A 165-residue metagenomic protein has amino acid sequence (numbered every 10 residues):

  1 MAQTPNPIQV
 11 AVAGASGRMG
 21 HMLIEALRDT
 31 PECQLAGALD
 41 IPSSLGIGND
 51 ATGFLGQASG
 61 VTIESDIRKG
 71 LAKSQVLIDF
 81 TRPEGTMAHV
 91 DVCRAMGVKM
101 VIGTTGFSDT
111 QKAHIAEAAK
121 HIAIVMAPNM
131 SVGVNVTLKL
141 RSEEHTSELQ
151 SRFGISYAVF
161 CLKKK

Functional and structural regions predicted by a protein language model:
A2-A95: N-terminal glycine-/serine-/threonine-rich beta1-alpha1-beta2 phosphate-ribose binding loop of Rossmann-like
Q9-A11, V101, I124-S131: Short glycine-rich or small-residue beta-strand-to-loop segments that form or flank ligand, phosphate, metal/Fe-S
A36, E64, K99-V101, A123-V125 (+1 more regions): Structural detector of well-ordered beta-strand residues that form the stable sheet scaffold of enzyme domains
S44, P83-E84, G106-F107, N129-M130: Short glycine-rich anion-binding loops that position phosphate/pyrophosphate groups of nucleotides and phosphorylated
V90-M96, G103-M126, N135-S142: Rossmann-fold NAD(P)-binding glycine/threonine-rich loop
V132, V136-L140, S147, R152: Conserved anion/nucleotide-ligand pocket segment
H145-K165: Single conserved hydrophobic/aromatic residue that forms the stacking wall/gate of nucleotide- or nucleobase-binding
